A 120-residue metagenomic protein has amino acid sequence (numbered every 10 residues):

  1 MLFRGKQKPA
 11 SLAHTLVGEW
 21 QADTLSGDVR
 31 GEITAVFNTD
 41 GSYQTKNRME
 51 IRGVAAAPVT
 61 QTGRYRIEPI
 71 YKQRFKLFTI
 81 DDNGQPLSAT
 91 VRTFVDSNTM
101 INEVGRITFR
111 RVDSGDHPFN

Functional and structural regions predicted by a protein language model:
R4-Q21, T34-N38, P118-N120: N-terminal helix-cap/turn-to-beta initiation motif at the start of protein domains
L25-E32, K46-I107: Contiguous, well-ordered beta-strand patches that form the walls/edges of small beta-barrel/beta-sandwich domains
N38-T39, D96: Structural motif
T39, D82, D113: Short, ordered coil/turn segments that flank beta-strands lining enzyme active or ligand-binding pockets
F109-F119: Short, low-complexity, Pro/Ser/Thr/Gly-rich segments in the mature regions of secreted, periplasmic
